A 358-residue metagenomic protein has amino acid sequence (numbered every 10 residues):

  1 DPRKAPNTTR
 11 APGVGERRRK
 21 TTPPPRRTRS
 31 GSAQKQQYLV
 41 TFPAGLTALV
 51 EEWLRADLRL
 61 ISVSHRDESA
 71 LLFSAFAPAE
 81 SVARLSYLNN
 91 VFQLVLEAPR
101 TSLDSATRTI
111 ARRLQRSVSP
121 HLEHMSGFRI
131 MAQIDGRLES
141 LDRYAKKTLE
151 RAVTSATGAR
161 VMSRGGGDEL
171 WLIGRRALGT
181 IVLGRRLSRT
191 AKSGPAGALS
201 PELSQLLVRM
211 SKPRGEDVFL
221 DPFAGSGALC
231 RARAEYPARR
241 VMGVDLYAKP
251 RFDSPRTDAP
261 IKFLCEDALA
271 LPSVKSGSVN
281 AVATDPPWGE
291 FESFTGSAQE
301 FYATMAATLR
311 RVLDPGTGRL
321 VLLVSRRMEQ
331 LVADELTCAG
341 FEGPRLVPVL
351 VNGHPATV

Functional and structural regions predicted by a protein language model:
D1-L88, D104, D135-T148, G158-V358: Class I S-adenosyl-L-methionine-dependent methyltransferase catalytic core
Q93-S117: A broadly used, surface-exposed interaction patch
L114-L122, L271-G277: Short amphipathic alpha-helix with an adjacent loop that forms part of the alpha/beta core around
S119-H124, I173-R176: Short glycine/proline-enriched loop/turn "hinge" motifs that connect secondary-structure elements and lie
H124-G127, E216: Phosphate-coordination loops involved in phosphoryl transfer and adenosine-cofactor binding
I130: Basic, glycine-rich polyanion-binding accessory segments appended to enzymes
V153: Active-site periphery "cap/insert" segments of enzyme catalytic domains
